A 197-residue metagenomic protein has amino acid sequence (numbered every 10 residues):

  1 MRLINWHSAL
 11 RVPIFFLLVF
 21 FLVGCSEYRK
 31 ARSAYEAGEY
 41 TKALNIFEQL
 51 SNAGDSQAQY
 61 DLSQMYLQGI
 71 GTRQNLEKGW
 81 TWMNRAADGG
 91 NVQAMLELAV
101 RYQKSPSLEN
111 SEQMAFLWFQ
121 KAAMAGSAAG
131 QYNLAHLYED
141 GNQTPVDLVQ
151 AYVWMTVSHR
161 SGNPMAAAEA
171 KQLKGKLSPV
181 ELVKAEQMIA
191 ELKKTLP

Functional and structural regions predicted by a protein language model:
R2-I14: Bacterial N-terminal signal peptides that target proteins for export
K30-L67, R73, T81: Post-signal peptide N-terminal segment of mature Sec-exported envelope proteins
S33, L50, D61-Q68, E97-K104 (+3 more regions): Hydrophobic face of amphipathic alpha-helices that form TPR/SEL1-like repeat modules and related alpha-solenoid
E36-N45, R73-W82, L108-W118, P145-V153 (+2 more regions): Structural signature of tandem alpha-helical TPR/SEL1-like repeats, specifically the intra-repeat loop/turn
G38-E39, N52-D55, Q68-I70, N75 (+7 more regions): Short helix-capping/linker turns of helical repeat alpha-solenoids
F47-L50, R85-A86, K121-A122, V157-S158: Canonical positions in the second alpha-helix
P164-P197: Terminal, low-structured helical/coil segments at or just beyond the last alpha-helical repeat
